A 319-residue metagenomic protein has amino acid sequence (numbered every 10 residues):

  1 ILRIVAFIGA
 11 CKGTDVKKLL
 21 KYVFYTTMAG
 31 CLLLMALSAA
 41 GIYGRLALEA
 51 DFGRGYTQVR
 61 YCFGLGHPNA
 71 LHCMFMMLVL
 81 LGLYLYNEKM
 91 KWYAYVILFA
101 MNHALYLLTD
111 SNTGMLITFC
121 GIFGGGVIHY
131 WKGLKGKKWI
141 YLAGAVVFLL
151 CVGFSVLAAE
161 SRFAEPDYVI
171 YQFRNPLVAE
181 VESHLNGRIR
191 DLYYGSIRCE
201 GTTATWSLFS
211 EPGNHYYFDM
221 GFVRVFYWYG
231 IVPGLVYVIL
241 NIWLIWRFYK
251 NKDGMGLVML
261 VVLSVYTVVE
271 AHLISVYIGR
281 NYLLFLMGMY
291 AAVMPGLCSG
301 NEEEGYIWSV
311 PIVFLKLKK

Functional and structural regions predicted by a protein language model:
I1-D167, M220-I312: Hydrophobic transmembrane helix bundles of membrane-integrated enzymes that assemble and modify cell-envelope
K21, Y171, Y194-I197, R247: Charged/polar, solvent-exposed surface patches and flexible loops
P166-V169, I189: Extended, basic/helix-rich recognition subdomains
F173-I231, Y237: Long extracytoplasmic/lumenal interhelical loops at the membrane interface of multi-pass membrane proteins
